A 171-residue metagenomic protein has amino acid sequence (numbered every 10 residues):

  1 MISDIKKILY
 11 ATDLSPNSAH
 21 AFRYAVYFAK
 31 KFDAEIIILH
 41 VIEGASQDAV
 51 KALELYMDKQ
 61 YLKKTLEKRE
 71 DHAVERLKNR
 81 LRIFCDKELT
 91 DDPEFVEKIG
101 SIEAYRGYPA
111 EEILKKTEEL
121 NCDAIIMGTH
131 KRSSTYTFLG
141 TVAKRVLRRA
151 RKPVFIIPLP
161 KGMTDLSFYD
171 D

Functional and structural regions predicted by a protein language model:
M1-S3, I83-I125, K161-L166, D170-D171: Structural beta-alpha unit
I2-K64, D171: Small/aliphatic-rich secondary-structure junction motif
D4, K115-D165: Gly/Ser-rich helix-loop-strand patches that form or flank binding pockets for ribonucleotide-derived cofactors
S18, R106, T135-Y136: A conditional alpha-helix N-cap/helix-loop micro-motif detector
Y24, A73-K87, E112: Short, solvent-exposed amphipathic alpha-helices that sit in or adjacent to ligand/effector-binding or catalytic
K59-N79: A short acidic, glycine-rich active-site loop that binds or catalyzes chemistry on phosphate/adenosine moieties
